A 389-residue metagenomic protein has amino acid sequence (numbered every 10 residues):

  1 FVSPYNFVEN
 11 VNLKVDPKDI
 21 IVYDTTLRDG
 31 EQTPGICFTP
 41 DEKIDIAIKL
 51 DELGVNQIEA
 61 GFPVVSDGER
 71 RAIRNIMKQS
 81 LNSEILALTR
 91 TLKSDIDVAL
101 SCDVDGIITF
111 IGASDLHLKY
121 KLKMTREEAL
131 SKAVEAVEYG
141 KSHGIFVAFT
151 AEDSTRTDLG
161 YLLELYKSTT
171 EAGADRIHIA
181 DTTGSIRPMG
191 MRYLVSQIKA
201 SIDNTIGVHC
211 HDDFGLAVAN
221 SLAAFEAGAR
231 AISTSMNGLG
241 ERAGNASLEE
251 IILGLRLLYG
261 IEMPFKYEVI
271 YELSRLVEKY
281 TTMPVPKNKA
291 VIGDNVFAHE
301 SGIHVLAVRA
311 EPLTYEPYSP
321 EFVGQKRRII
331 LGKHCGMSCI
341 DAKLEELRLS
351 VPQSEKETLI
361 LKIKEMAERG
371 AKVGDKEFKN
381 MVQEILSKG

Functional and structural regions predicted by a protein language model:
F1-K93, L331, C335: N-terminal capping/small domains of soluble enzymes
F1-T26, G260-G389: A mid-to-C-terminal "edge-of-domain" accessory segment
T33-Q57, N75-Q79, K93-I206, S221-A229: Alpha/beta enzyme core
I44-A47, R70-M77, V134-E138, L163-K167 (+9 more regions): Predominant activation on well-ordered alpha-helical scaffold segments within soluble catalytic domains
G61, L88, T150-E152, A180-T182 (+3 more regions): Structural motif
V65-D103, T125-E127, L159-L165, M236-G260: Active-site loop-helix segments enriched in His/Asp/Glu that coordinate and activate a nucleophilic water at divalent
A87, D153-Y161, H211-L216: Active-site glycine- and acidic-residue-rich loops that bind and position anionic ligands or nucleotide-like cofactors
I186, R192-R309, L313-T314: Catalytic alpha/beta core domains of metabolic enzymes, predominantly
